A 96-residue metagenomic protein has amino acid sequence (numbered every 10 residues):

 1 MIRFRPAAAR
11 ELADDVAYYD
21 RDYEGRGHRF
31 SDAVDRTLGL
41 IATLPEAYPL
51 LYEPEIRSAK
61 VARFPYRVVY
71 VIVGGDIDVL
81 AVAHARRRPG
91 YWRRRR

Functional and structural regions predicted by a protein language model:
M1-A33: Arg/Lys-rich, positively charged N-terminal/basic patches that mediate binding to nucleic acids
I2, Y23, P54-R57, F64 (+1 more regions): Short alpha-helical segments used as structural interaction elements across diverse proteins
Y23, G27-F30, P49, I56 (+1 more regions): Residue-level detector of alpha-helical recognition elements and their boundaries
Y23, P45-Y52, R87-G90: Short, charge-rich, low-complexity interaction segments located in flexible loops at or near secondary-structure
T43, A47-I77: Basic/aromatic recognition patch in beta-strand/loop cores that engages polyanionic ligands
Y66-R67, V71-R96: Enriched for short, Lys/Arg-rich terminal
